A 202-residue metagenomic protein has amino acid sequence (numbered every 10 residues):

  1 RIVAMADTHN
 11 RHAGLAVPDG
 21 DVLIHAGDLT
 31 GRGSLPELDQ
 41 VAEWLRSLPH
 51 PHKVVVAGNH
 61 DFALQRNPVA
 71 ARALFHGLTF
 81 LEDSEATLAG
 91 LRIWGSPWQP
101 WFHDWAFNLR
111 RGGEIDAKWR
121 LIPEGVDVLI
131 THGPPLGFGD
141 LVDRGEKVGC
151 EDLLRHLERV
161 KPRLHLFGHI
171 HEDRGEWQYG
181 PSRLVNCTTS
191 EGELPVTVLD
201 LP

Functional and structural regions predicted by a protein language model:
R1-H9, A26, G90-Q99, D127-H132 (+1 more regions): Active-site-proximal beta-strand elements of phosphoester/diester hydrolases
M5, N10-L88, C187: Core catalytic region of metal-dependent phosphoesterases/phosphodiesterases, especially metallo-beta-lactamase-like
H9, L29-T30, N59-D61, P97-Q99 (+3 more regions): Catalytic metal-binding/acid-base residues of hydrolase active sites
G14-D19, T87-A89, D116-P123, L199-L201: Short amphipathic alpha-helix with an adjacent loop that forms part of the alpha/beta core around
T30, L35, F102-H103, G125-K161: Active-site-proximal segments of metal-dependent phosphoesterases and phosphodiesterases across multiple
L38-A42, A70-L78, R110-I115, R144-L154: Charged helix-capping and loop-helix junction motifs
E85-A89, D152-V160, L164, H171-P202: Binuclear metal-dependent phosphoesterase catalytic core
L91-V128, E146-D152: Binuclear metal-dependent hydrolase catalytic cores centered on His/Asp/Glu-rich metal-binding motifs
